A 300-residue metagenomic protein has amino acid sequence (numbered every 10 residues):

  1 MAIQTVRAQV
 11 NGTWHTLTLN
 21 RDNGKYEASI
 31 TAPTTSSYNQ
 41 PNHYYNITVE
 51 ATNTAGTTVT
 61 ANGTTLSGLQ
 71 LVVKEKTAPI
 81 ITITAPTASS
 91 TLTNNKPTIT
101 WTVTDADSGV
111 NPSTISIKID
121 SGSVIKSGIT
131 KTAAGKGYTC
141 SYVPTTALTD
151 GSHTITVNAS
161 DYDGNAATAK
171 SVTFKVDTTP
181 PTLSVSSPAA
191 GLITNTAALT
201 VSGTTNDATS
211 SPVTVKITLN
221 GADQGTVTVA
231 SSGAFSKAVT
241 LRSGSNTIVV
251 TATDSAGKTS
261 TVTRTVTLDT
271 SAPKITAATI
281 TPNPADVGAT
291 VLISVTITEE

Functional and structural regions predicted by a protein language model:
M1-I3, D105-P112, N206-T214, E299-E300: Extracellular acidic loop/turn motifs
W14-D22, V124-K131, G225-A230: Short, surface-exposed loop motifs enriched in S/T, G, D/E and P with embedded aromatic residues
R21-T34, T132-Y142, S231-S236: Aromatic sugar-binding surface patches on proteins that engage polysaccharides or sugar-phosphate polymers
P33-Y44, P144-S152, A238-S245: Surface-exposed, short loops/turns at beta-strand junctions within beta-sandwich domains
T65-T82, K170-P181, R264-P273: Flexible, low-complexity linkers/stalks enriched in Thr/Pro that connect modular domains
S89-N95, A190-A197, N283-A289: Short, solvent-exposed loop/linker segments at the N-terminal edge of repeated beta-sheet extracellular domains
